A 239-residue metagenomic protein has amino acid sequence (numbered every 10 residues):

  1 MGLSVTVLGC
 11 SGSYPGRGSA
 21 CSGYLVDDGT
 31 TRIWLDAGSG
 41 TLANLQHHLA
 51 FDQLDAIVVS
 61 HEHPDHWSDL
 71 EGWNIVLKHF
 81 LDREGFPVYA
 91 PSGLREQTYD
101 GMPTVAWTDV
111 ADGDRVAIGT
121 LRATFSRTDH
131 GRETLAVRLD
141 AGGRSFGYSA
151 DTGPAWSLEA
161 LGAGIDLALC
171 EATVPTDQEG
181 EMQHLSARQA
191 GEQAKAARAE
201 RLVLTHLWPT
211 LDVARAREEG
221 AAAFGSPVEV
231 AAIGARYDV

Functional and structural regions predicted by a protein language model:
M1-D52, E133-A150, L167: Conserved beta-strand hairpin/beta-sheet module of binuclear metal-dependent hydrolase folds, prominently
V5, Y24, D36, L45 (+8 more regions): Divalent metal-coordination and catalytic microenvironments
G18, M102-P103, E179-H184: Short, solvent-exposed loop/turn segments at secondary-structure boundaries
T31, D82-P87, A197-R201, S226: A short helix->loop->beta-strand "cap" motif at the edges of active sites that frequently abuts
W34-G38, D55-D65, G147-A150, A168-E171 (+2 more regions): Active-site neighborhood of phospho(di)ester-bond hydrolases with catalytic His/Asp-centered motifs
G40-G85, D166: Active-site metal-binding motif and surrounding structural segment of the metallo-beta-lactamase
R83-T134, A141-G143: Metallo-beta-lactamase
A155-V239: Cap/insert and terminal regions of metallo-dependent hydrolase folds
